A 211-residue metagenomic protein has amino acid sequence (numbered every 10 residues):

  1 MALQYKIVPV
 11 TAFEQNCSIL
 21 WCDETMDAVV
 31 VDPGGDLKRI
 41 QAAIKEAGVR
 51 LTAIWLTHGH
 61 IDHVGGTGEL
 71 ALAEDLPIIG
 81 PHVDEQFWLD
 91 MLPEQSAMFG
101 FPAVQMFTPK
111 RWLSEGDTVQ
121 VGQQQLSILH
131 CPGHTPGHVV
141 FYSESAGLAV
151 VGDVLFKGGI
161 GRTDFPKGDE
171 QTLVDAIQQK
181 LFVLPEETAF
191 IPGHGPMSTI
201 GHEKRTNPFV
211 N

Functional and structural regions predicted by a protein language model:
A2-A47, V140-G152: Conserved beta-strand hairpin/beta-sheet module of binuclear metal-dependent hydrolase folds, prominently
Q4-K6, R50, P77, R111 (+2 more regions): Conserved beta-strand segments of alpha/beta enzyme cores
V8-V10, T108-K110, H130-P132: Short Gly/Pro-enriched turn/cap motifs at secondary-structure boundaries
L20, T57, C131: Conserved S/T- and glycine-rich ATP-binding loop of Class I adenylate-forming
E24, G35, I61, E85 (+4 more regions): Short, glycine/acidic-enriched loop or turn micro-motifs at the edges of active sites
V29-V31, A53-W55, I128-H130: Short catalytic-loop micro-motif centered on adjacent basic/acidic residues
G35-Q120, R205-F209: Active-site HxH/HxHxD metal-binding segment of metal-dependent hydrolases
V49, E94-Q95, T118, Q124-N211: Metallo-beta-lactamase
